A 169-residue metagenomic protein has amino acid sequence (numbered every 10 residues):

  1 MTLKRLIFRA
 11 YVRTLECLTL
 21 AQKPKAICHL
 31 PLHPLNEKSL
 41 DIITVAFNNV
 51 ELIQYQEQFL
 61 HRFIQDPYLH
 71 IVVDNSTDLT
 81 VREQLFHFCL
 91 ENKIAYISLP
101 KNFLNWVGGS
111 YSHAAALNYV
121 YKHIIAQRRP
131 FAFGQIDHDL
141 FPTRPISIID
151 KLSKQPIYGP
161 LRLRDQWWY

Functional and structural regions predicted by a protein language model:
M1-F59: N-proximal low-complexity "stem/linker" segments adjacent to membrane-targeting elements
N48, D74-T77: Conserved short acidic donor-positioning loop in nucleotide-sugar-dependent glycosyltransferases
L52, D78-E83, I148: Short, charged/polar "capping" segments at the starts of alpha-helices and the immediately preceding loops
Q58-P67, T77: Short, acidic, metal-binding catalytic loop of nucleotide-sugar glycosyltransferases
L69-I71, F133: Hydrophobic/aromatic residues located in beta-strands of well-ordered beta-sheets within soluble catalytic
V81-P130: Active-site-proximal specificity loops/subdomain of glycosyltransferases
R128-F141: Short beta-strand-to-loop acidic/aromatic patch adjacent to the donor-nucleotide binding site
F141-Y169: Conserved catalytic core of nucleotide-sugar-dependent glycosyltransferases
